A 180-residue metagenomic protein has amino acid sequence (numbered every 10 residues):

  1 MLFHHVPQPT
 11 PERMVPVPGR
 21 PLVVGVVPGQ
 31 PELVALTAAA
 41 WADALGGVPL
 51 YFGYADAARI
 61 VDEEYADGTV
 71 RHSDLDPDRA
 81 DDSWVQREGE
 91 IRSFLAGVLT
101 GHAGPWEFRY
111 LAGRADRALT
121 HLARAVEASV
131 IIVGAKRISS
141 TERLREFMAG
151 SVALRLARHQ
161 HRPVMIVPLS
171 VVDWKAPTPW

Functional and structural regions predicted by a protein language model:
M1-V17, G97-I131, K136, V171-K175 (+1 more regions): Structural beta-alpha unit
T10-P77, H159: Small/aliphatic-rich secondary-structure junction motif
V34-A35, D62-Y65, T120-H121, R143-L144 (+1 more regions): Short, well-ordered secondary-structure micro-motifs
A39, S93, L154: Active-site phosphate/pyrophosphate- and oxyanion-stabilizing loops and adjacent acidic/basic residues in soluble
Y51-G53, E107-L111, M165-V167: General small-molecule cofactor/ligand-binding pocket signal
D67-R71, A125-V126, A149-G150: Short, hinge-like loop/turn segments at secondary-structure boundaries
H72-E90, T141: A short acidic, glycine-rich active-site loop that binds or catalyzes chemistry on phosphate/adenosine moieties
V130-R158, D173-P177: Glycine-rich, Arg-bearing micro-motifs that act as flexible, cationic patches
